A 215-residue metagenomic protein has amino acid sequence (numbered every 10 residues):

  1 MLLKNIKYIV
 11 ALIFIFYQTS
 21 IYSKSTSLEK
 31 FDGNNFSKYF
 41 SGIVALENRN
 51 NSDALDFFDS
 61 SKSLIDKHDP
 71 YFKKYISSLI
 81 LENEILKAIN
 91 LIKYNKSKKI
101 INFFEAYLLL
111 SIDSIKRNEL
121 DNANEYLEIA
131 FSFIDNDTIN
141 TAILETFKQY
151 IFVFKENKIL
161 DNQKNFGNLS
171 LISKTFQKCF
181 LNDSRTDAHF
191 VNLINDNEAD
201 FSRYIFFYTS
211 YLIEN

Functional and structural regions predicted by a protein language model:
L2-S25: Classical Sec-dependent N-terminal signal peptides that target proteins to the secretory pathway
I21-Y75, L81, N102: N-terminal leader/linker segments that initiate helical-solenoid repeat arrays
F31-K38, I65-F72, K99-L108, N122 (+4 more regions): Generic helix N-cap/helix-start motif at coil->alpha-helix transitions
V44, S77-S78, D113, I151-F152 (+2 more regions): Residue-level signature for tetratricopeptide repeat
N51-S52, D56, S202-Y208: Internal alpha-helical scaffold/solenoid segments in large eukaryotic proteins
L55-D59, I85-K98, L120-I134, E156-I172 (+2 more regions): Alpha-helical repeat scaffolds
D69-I115: Mid-chain, structured segments of secreted extracytoplasmic proteins
